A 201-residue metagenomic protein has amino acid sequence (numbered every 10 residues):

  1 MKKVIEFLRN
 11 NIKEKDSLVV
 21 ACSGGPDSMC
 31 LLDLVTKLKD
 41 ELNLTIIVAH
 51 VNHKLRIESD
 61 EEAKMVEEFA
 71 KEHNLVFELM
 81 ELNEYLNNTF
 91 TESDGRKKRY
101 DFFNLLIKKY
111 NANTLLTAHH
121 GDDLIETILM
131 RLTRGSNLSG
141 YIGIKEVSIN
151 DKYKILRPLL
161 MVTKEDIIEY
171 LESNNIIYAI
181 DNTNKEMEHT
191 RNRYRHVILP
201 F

Functional and structural regions predicted by a protein language model:
M1-H196: Core alpha/beta nucleotide-donor-binding catalytic domains of modification enzymes
